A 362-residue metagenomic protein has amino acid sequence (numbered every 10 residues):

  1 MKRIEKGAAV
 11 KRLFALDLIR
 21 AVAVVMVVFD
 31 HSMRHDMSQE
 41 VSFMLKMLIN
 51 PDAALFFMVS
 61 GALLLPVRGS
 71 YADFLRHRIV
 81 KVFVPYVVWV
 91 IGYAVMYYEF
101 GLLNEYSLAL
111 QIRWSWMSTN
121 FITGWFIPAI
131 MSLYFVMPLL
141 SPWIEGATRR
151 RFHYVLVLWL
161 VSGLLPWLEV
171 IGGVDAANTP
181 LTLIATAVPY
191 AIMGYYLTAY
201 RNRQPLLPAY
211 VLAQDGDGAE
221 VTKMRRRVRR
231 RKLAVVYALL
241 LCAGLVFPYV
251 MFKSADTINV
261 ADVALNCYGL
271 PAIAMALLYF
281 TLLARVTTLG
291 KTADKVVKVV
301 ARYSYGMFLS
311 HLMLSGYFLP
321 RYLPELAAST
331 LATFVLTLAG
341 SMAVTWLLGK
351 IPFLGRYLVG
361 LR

Functional and structural regions predicted by a protein language model:
K2-K6, T287-A301, L312-R362: C-terminal "closing" transmembrane helix and its immediate cytosolic amphipathic cap in multi-pass membrane proteins
R12-V67, V82-I91: Functionally critical transmembrane alpha-helices in membrane proteins and complexes, commonly lining
V25-S32, V90-I91, V157-V170, A238-K253 (+1 more regions): Aromatic-anchored segments of alpha-helical transmembrane domains
M33-M37, E99, L103, P166-V174 (+2 more regions): Juxtamembrane "helix-exit" motif on the non-cytosolic side of transmembrane helices
V41-A53, W114-A129, E169-Y190, F247-L278: Interfacial loop-to-helix transition and helix-capping segments at the boundaries of transmembrane helices
N50-A54, V67-G124, P128, L133 (+2 more regions): Transmembrane alpha-helical segments and their boundary/interface "anchor" motifs in multi-pass integral membrane
L63-L65, Y97-Y200, L347: Hydrophobic alpha-helical segments with transmembrane-like composition
L206-K298: Alpha-helical transmembrane segments and terminal signal-anchor/GPI-anchor hydrophobic tails, characterized by long
